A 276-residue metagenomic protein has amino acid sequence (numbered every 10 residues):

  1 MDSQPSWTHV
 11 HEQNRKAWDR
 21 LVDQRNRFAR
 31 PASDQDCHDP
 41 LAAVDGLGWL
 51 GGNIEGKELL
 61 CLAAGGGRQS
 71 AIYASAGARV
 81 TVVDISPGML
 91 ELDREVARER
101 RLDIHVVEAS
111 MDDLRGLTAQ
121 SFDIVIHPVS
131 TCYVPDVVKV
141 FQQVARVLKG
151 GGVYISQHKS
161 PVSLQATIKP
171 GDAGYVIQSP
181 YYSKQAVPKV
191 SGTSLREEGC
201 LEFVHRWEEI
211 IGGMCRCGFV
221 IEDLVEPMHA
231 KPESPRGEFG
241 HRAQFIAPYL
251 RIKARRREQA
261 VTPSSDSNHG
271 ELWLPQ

Functional and structural regions predicted by a protein language model:
M1-A32: N-terminal, positively charged/glycine-rich alpha-helical extensions of SAM-dependent methyltransferases
R30-K57: Conserved alpha-helix/loop element of class I SAM-dependent methyltransferases that forms part of the SAM/SAH-binding
K57-L114: Class I SAM-dependent methyltransferase SAM/SAH-binding core
D112-V125: A short acidic, Gly/Pro-enriched loop at the edge of an enzyme's catalytic core that lines a small-molecule cofactor
D123-V138: A short SAM/SAH-binding and catalytic strip from SAM-dependent methyltransferases
V138-V153: A short glycine-rich, Lys/Arg-flanked "PGG" loop and its adjoining helix->strand segment in the class I
V153-K189: Conserved class I S-adenosyl-L-methionine
L201-V225: Short alpha-helix
